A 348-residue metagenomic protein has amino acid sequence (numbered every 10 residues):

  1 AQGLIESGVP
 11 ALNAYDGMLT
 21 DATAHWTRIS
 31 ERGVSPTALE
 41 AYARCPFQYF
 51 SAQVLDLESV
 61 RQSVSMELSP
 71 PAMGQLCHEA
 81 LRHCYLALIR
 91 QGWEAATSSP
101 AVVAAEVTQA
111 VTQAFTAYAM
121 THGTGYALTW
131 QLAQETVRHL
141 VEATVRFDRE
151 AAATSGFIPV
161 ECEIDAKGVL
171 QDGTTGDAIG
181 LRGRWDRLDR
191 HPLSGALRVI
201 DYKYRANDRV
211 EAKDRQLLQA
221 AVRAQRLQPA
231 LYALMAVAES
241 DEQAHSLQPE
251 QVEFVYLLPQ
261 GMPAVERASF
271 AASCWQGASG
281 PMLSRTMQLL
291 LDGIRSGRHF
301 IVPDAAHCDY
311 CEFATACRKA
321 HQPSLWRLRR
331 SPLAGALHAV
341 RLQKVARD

Functional and structural regions predicted by a protein language model:
A1-Y85, D304-A305, E312-R318, S324-D348: C-terminal, charged and often intrinsically disordered regions of DNA end-processing helicases and nucleases
L19-A22, P46-S59, V111-A117, A196-A212 (+3 more regions): Active-site-adjacent bridging/hinge elements
T20-A38, D56-E67, L88-S98, Y118-Q131 (+4 more regions): Glycine- and acidic
E31, S35-F47, S65-L76, S99 (+7 more regions): Secondary-structure capping and boundary motifs in well-ordered enzyme cores
P46, V54, E58, A80-G92 (+7 more regions): A generic secondary-structure signal for well-formed alpha-helical elements
L76-L170, R267-F270, C274, A346-R347: A non-catalytic, helix-rich entry segment at domain boundaries
P159-S240: Non-catalytic protein-protein interaction segments used by genome-maintenance enzymes to assemble and couple activities
V222, L231-D348: Metal-dependent nuclease catalytic regions and adjoining charged, substrate-binding loops involved in nucleic-acid end
